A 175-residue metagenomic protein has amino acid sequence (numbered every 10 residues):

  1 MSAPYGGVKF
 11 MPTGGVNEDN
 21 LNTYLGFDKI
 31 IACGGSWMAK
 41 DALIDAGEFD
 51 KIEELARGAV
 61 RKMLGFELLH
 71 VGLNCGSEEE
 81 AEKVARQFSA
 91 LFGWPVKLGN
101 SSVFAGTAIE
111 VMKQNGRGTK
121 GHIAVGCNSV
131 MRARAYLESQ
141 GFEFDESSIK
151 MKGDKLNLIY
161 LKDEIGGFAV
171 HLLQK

Functional and structural regions predicted by a protein language model:
M1-G6, V16-I31: Catalytic cores of alpha/beta
M1-V8, E53-M63: Alpha-helix-loop-beta-strand connector modules within alpha/beta enzyme cores
K9-G14, I31-G35, V71, I123: Hydrophobic faces of well-ordered beta-strands that scaffold small-molecule active sites in alpha/beta enzyme cores
K29-I52: Glycine-rich phosphate-binding active-site loops on the catalytic face of alpha/beta enzymes
E53, L64, A108-K113, E138-K175: Vicinal oxygen chelate
R61-A85, G118-V125: N-terminal beta-strand motif that seeds the catalytic metal site of vicinal oxygen chelate
G72-M112, R132, S139, K150-N157: Core segments of cupin and vicinal oxygen chelate
T119-S147: Mid-chain, well-packed structural core segment of small domains
